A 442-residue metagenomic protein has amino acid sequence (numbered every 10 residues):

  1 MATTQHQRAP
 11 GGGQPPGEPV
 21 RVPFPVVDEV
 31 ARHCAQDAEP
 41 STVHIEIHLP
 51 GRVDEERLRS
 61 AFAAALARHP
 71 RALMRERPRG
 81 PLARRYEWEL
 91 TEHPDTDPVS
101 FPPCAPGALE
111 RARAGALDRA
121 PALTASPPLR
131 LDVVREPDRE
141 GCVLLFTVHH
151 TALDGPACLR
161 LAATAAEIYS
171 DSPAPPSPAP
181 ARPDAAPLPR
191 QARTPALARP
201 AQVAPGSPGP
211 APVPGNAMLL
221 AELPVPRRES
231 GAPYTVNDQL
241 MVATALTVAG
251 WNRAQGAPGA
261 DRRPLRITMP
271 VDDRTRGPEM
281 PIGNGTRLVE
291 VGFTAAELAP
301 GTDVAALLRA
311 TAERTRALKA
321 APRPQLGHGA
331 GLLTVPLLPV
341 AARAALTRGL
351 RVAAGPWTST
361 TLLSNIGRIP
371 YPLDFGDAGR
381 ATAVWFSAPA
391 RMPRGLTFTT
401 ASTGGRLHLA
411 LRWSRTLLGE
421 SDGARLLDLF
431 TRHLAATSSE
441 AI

Functional and structural regions predicted by a protein language model:
M1-P189, N237-R263, G376-I442: Non-catalytic N-terminal regions of enzymes
L49, V133, M269-V271, V291-F293 (+2 more regions): Hydrophobic side chains in beta-strands
A186-Y234, D273: Flexible, P/S/T/G-rich "lid" or insertion loops adjacent to the active sites of thioester-utilizing
A221-G301, A305, R309-T311: Long, internal scaffold/assembly segments composed of regular secondary structure
V271-D273, N365-I369, S402-G404, W413: A broadly conserved detector of short glycine/acidic/proline-rich loop/turn motifs that flank catalytic sites and bind
T275-G277, P370, L417-G419: Flexible loop/turn segments at secondary-structure boundaries
N284-I369: Helical lid/core segments from catalytic subdomains that handle acyl or acyl-like groups
P372-D374: Intrinsically disordered, low-complexity linker/assembly segments
